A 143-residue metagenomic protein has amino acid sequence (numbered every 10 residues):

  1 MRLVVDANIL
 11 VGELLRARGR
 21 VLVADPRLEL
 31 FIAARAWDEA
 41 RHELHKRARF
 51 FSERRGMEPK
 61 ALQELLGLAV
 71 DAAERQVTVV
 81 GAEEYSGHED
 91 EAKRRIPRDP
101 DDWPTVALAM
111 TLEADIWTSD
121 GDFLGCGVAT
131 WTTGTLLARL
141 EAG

Functional and structural regions predicted by a protein language model:
M1-R35: Short, well-structured N-terminal submotif of metal-dependent ribonuclease cores
D6, D102, D120: Acidic active-site catalytic centers that drive phospho-/nucleotidyl reactions and related ester hydrolyses
L10, A36, T105, D122-F123: Alpha-helix capping/helix-boundary segments
G19-V23, A48, T133-T135: Glycine-rich, phosphate-binding/catalytic loops in enzymes
P26, A34-E91: PIN-domain endoribonuclease scaffold, especially VapC-family toxins
I32-A33, M110-G143: Acidic, PIN/NYN-like endoribonuclease modules and their adjacent C-terminal/linker elements
R75-D115: Active-site neighborhoods of divalent-metal-dependent phosphate/nucleic-acid chemistry enzymes
